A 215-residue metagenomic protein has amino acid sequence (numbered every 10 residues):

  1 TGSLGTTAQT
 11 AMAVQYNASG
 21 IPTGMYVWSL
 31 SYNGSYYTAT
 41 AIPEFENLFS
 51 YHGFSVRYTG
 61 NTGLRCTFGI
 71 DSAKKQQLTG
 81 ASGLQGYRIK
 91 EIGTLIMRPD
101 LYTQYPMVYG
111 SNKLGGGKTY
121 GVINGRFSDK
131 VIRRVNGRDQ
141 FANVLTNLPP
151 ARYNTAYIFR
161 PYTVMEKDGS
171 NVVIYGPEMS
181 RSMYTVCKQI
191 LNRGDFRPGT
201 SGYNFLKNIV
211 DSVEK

Functional and structural regions predicted by a protein language model:
T1-A13: Low-complexity "stalk/linker" and mucin-like segments enriched in Ser/Thr/Pro/Ala/Gly
G5, S35-K215: Short, surface-exposed linear motifs at loops/turns and structural transition points
T10-A11, Y16-T23: Solvent-exposed segments in extracellular or luminal domains encompassing
P22-Y26, T155: A glycine-anchored, Pro-Gly-centered beta-turn/N-cap motif
